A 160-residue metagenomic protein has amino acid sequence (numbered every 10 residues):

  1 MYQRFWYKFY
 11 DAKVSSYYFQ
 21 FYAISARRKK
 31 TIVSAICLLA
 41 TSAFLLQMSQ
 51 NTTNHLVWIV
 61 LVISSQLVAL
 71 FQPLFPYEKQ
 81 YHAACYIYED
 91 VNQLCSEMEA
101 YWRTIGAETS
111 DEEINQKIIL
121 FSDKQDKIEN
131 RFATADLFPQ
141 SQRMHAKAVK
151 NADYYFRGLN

Functional and structural regions predicted by a protein language model:
M1-L39, F71-N160: Conserved non-transmembrane functional hotspots
A40-F44, L61-V68, Q72-F75: Membrane-embedded alpha-helical transmembrane segments of multi-pass integral membrane proteins
A40-N54: Juxtamembrane "helix exit" motif at the C-terminal ends of alpha-helical transmembrane segments in multi-pass membrane
T52-S64: Hydrophobic alpha-helical transmembrane segments
